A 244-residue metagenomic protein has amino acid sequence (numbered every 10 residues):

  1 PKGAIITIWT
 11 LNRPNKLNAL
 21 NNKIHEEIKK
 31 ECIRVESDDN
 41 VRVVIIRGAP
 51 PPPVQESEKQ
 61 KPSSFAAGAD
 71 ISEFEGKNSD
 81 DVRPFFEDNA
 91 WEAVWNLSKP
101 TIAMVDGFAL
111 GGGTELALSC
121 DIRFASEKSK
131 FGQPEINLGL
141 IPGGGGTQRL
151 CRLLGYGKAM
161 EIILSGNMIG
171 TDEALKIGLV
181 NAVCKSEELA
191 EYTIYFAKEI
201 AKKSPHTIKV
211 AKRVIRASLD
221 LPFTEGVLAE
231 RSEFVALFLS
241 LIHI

Functional and structural regions predicted by a protein language model:
P1-I5, A49-P62, G166-D172, E187 (+1 more regions): C-terminal alpha-helix plus adjacent terminal tail
P1-Q55, I242: Conserved CoA-thioester-binding segment of acyl-CoA-metabolizing enzymes
W9, R13, I28, I46 (+6 more regions): Terminal peptide-recognition signature
I24-E27, F86, L116, L189 (+1 more regions): Hydrophobic alpha-helical membrane-association signature
E31, V35, V94-L97, I200 (+1 more regions): Hydrophobic helix-cap positions at the C-terminus of alpha-helices in RecA-like/P-loop ATPase nucleotide-binding cores
I33, N40, G48-A93, A109 (+2 more regions): Glycine- (often His-adjacent) and acidic-residue-rich active-site loop that binds/positions the CoA thioester
F86-A90, G146-R149, K158, V210 (+1 more regions): Hydrophobic alpha-helical segments typical of transmembrane helices and their membrane-interface/capping positions
A93-H206: Crotonase-fold acyl-CoA enzyme core
